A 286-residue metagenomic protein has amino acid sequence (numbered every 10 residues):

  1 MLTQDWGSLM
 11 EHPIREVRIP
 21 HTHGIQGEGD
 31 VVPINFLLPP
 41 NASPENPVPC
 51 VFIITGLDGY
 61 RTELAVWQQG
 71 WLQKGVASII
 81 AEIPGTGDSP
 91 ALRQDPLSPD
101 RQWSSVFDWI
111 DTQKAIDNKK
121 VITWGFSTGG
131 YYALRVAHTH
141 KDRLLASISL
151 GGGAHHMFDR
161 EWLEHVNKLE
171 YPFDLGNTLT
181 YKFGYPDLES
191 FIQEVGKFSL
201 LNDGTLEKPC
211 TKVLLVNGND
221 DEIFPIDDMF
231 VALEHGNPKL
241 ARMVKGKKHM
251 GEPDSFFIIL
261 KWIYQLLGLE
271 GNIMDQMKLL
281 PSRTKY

Functional and structural regions predicted by a protein language model:
L2-N46: N-terminal cap/lid segment of alpha/beta-hydrolase-fold proteins
E45-G56: Short beta-strand element of the alpha/beta-hydrolase
L57-Q69, D227: The serine-hydrolase catalytic nucleophile loop
Q94-K119: Alpha/beta-hydrolase active-site loop
H138-E194, T211: Hydrolase active-site cap/lid region
K208-C210, L215-N217, D221: Short beta-strand/loop motif that positions the catalytic acidic residue of the alpha/beta-hydrolase fold
E222-D228, G251: Conserved alpha/beta-hydrolase "acid-adjacent" motif
K245-Y286: Catalytic active-site module of serine/aspartate enzymes centered on a nucleophile-bearing elbow/loop
